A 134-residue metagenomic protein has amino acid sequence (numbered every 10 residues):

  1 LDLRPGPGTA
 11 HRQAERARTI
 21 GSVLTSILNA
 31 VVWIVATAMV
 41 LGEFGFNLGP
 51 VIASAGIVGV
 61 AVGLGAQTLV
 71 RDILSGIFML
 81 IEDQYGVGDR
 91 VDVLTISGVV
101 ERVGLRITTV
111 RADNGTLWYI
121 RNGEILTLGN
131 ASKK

Functional and structural regions predicted by a protein language model:
L3-L80, L117-K133: Membrane-contacting alpha-helices and adjoining membrane-interface segments in channel/transport-associated proteins
F78-K134: Soluble accessory domains appended to multi-pass membrane transport proteins
